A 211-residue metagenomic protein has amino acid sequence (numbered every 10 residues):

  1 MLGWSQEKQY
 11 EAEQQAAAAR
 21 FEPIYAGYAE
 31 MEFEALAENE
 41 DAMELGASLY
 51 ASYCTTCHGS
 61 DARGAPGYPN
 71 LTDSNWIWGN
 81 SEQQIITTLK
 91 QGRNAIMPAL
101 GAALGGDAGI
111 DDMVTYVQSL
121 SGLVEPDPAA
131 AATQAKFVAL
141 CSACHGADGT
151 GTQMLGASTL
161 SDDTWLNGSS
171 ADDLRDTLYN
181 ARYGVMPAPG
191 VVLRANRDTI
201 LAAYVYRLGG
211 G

Functional and structural regions predicted by a protein language model:
M1-E40, S60, W78-Q84, A99-Q118 (+1 more regions): Periplasmic c-type cytochrome electron-transfer domains
G27-A29, A42-E44, P69-N70, A157-T159: N-terminal start-of-chain detector that recognizes signal peptides and the immediate post-cleavage beginning
E38-R63, N80, T87, E125-G151 (+1 more regions): Sequence/structural segment immediately N-terminal to covalent heme-attachment motifs in c-type and related
C54-T55, Q118-S119, C141-A147, Y204-G211: Short, charged low-complexity intrinsically disordered segments located at boundaries of structured domains
A65, P69-T72, K90-I110, V117-P128 (+2 more regions): Axial heme c-ligation environment in periplasmic c-type cytochrome domains
P66, W76-S81, M154, S170: Extended intrinsically disordered, low-complexity coil regions enriched in Ser, Thr, Gly, Ala and often Pro
